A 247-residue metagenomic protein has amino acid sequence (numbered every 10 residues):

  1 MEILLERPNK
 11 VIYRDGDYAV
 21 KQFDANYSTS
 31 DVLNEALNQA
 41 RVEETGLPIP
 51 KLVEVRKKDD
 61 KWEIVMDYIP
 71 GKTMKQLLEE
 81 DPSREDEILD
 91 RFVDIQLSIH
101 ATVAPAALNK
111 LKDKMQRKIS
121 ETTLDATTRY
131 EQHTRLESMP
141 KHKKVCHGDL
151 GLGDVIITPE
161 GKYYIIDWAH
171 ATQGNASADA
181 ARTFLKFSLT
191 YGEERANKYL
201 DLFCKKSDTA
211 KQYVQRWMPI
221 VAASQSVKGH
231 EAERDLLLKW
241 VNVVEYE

Functional and structural regions predicted by a protein language model:
E2-L33, A40: ATP-binding glycine-rich loop module of kinase domains
L37-P48, I99: Structural motif at the C-terminus of the N-lobe alphaC helix and the adjacent alphaC-beta4 loop of the Hanks-type
K51-W62: Short beta-strand micro-motifs within the conserved protein kinase catalytic domain, predominantly in the N-lobe
D60-T73: Conserved short submotifs of the Hanks-type protein kinase catalytic core that shape the nucleotide-binding pocket
S83-L111: Internal "kinase-insert"/substrate-recognition segments embedded within catalytic cores of ATP-dependent enzymes
A101-G148, T158-P159, Y164, V244: An alpha-helical support segment within catalytic cores of ATP-dependent transferases
R182-E247: Helix-rich C-terminal or lid/interface subdomains of diverse kinases
